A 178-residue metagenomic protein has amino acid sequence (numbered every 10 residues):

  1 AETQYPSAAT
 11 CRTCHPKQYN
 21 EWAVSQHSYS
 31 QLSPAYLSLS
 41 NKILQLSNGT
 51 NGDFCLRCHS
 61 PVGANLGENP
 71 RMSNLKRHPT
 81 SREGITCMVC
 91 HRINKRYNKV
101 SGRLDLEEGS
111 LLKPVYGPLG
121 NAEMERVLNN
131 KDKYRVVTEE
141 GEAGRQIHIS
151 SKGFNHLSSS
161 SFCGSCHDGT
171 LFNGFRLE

Functional and structural regions predicted by a protein language model:
A1-E83, K95-S158, G164-E178: Sequence context of c-type cytochrome heme-c attachment sites
E83-V89: Elongated alpha-helical scaffolds
